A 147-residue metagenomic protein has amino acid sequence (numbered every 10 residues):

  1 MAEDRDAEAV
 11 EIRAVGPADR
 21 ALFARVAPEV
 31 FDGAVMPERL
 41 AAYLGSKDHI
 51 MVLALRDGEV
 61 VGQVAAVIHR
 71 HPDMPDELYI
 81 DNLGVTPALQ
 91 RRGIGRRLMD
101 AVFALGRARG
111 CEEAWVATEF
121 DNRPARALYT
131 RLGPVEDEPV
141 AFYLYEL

Functional and structural regions predicted by a protein language model:
A2-E3, A141-L147: Terminal substrate-recognition subdomain of acyl/acetyltransferases
E3-D6, V10, A14-P75, D81 (+3 more regions): Acetyl-CoA-dependent GNAT
T86-A88, R92, F120-D121: Active-site acidic-Proline motif in GNAT/NAT acetyltransferases
L89, G93-A101: Conserved acetyl-CoA pyrophosphate-binding loop and the N-cap/start of the following alpha-helix in GNAT-like
R96, F120-P139: Conserved active-site alpha-helix within GNAT-family acetyltransferase domains
G106-A117: Conserved GNAT acetyl-CoA-binding A-motif
W115-A125, L144-L147: Conserved beta-strand-loop-alpha-helix junction that forms the acyl-donor binding cleft
